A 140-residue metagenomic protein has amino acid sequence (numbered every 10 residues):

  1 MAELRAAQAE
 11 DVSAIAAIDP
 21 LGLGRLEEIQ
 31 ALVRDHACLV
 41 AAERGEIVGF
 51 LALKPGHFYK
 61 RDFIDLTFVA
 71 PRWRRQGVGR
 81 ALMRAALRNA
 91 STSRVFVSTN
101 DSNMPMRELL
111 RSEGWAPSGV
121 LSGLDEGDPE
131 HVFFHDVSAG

Functional and structural regions predicted by a protein language model:
A2, A6-D65, A70-P71, M83-R84 (+1 more regions): Acetyl-CoA-dependent GNAT
L39-A42, H131-D136: Short beta-strand element of the conserved SAM-dependent methyltransferase core
V69, R75-R88, E108, S112: Conserved acetyl-CoA-binding loop-helix of GNAT-fold acetyltransferases
A70, R74-R75, S102, D125: Glycine-/small-residue-rich active-site loops that bind phosphorylated ligands and cofactors
N89-D101: Conserved GNAT acetyl-CoA-binding A-motif
F96-S98, G114-V132: Conserved catalytic-core motifs of GNAT/GCN5-like acyltransferases
S138-G140: Short, charged/polar, Gly/Pro-enriched secondary-structure boundary elements
